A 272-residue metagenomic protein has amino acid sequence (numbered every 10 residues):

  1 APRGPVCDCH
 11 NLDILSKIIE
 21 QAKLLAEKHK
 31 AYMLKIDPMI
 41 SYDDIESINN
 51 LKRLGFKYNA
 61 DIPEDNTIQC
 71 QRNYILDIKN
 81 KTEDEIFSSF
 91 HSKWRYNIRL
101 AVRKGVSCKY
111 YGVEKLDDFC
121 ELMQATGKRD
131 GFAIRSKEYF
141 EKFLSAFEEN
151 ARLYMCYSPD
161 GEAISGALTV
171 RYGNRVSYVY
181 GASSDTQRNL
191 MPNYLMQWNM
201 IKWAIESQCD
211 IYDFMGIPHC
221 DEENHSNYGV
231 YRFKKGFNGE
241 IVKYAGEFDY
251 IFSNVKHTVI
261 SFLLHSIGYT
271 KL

Functional and structural regions predicted by a protein language model:
P2-L12, K79-K81, G181-L190, P218: A short, internal acetyl-CoA/4′-phosphopantetheine-binding micro-motif in the GNAT/acyltransferase core
D8-L15, F87, A133, L190 (+2 more regions): Flexible, glycine- and charge-enriched loops at secondary-structure boundaries
L12-D13, S41, I45-E46, H219-S226: Short, flexible/disordered intra-domain loops and linkers
K17-E27, E141-A146, N150-S253, T258: Aromatic (often tryptophan-rich) hydrophobic motifs at membrane interfaces
L24, P38-N189: A conserved beta-strand-loop-helix scaffold within acyl/acetyltransferase catalytic domains
K30-M39: Divalent metal-dependent hydrolysis catalytic cores, especially in the metallo-beta-lactamase
I251-L272: Membrane-proximal basic amphipathic "stem/tether" segments
